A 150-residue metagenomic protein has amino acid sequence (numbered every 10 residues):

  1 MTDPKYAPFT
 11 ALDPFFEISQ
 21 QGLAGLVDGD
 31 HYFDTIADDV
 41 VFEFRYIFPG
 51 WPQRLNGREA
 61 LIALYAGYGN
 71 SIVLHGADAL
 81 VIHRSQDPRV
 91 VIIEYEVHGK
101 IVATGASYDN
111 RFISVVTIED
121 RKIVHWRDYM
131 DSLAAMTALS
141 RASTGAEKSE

Functional and structural regions predicted by a protein language model:
M1-T35, T144-E150: Short, low-complexity N-terminal intrinsically disordered segments enriched in polar/charged residues
T2-A7, G67-E150: A beta-strand edge to alpha-helix "cap/lid" segment located at domain peripheries
P4, E17, Y46-P49, I101: Residue-level detector of alpha-helix boundaries and kinks
F9, D30-R89: A solvent-exposed, acidic/Ser-Thr-rich amphipathic alpha-helical stretch
D13-P14, H31, V40-F42, N110 (+1 more regions): Short non-domain terminal segments
P14-E17, D34, A63, G67 (+2 more regions): Charged/polar, solvent-exposed surface patches and flexible loops
F15-G25, P49-R54, G69-V73, E94-E96: Short, mixed-charge, low-aromatic patches
A24-L26, F48-P49, R89, A103-G105: Short, solvent-exposed loop/turn segments that connect beta-strands within catalytic domains and beta-strand-rich
